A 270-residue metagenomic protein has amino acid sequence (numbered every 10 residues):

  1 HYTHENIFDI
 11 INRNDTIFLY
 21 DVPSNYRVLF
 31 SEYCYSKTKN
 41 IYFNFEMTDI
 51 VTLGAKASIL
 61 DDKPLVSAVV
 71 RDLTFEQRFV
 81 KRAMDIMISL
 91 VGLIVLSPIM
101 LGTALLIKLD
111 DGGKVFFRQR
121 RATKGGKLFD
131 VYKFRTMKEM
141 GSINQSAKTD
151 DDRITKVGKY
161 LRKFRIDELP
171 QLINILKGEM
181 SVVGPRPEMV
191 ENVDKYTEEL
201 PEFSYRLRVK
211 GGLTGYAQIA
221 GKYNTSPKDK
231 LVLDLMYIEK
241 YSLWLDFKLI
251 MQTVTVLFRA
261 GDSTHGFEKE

Functional and structural regions predicted by a protein language model:
H1-I94, T264, K269-E270: N-terminal hydrophobic signal-anchor/signal peptide
T48, K56, F117-R153, T214-V232: Short, glycine-rich, amphipathic interfacial segments at transmembrane boundaries or analogous
D61, D72, E76, D150-R153 (+4 more regions): Residue-level signature of the cytosolic catalytic core of signaling kinases
E76-M140, N174, L243, L249-E270: A hydrophobic, helix-centered structural microdomain
R82-A83, A147-D152, L233-M236, Q252: Short intrinsically disordered coil segments
T103, F117-R118, S146, V183-P185 (+3 more regions): Short, hydrophobic secondary-structure boundary micro-motifs
T149-K210, L249-L257: A short, structured surface patch at a secondary-structure boundary
S204-E270: C-terminal terminal-structure detector
